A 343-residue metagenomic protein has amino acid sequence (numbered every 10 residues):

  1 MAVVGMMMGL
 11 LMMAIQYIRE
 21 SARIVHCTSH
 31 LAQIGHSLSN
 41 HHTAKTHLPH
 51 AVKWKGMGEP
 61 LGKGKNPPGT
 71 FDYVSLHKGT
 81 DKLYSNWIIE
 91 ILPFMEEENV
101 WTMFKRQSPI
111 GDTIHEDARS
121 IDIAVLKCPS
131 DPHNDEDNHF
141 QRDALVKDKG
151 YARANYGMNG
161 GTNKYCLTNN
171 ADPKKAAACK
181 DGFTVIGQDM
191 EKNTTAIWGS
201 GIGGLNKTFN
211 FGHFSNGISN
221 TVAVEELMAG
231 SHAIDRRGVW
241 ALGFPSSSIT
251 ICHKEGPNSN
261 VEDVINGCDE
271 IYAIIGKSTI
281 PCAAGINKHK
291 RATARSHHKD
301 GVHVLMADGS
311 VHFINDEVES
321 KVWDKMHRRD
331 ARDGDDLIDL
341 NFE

Functional and structural regions predicted by a protein language model:
M1-A2: N-terminal signal-anchor/signal peptide hydrophobic helix marking the start of the first transmembrane segment
M6-L10, R23-E343: Surface-exposed loop/linker segments characteristic of extracytoplasmic
I15-I18, A22: Helix-terminus/capping and membrane-interface signal
